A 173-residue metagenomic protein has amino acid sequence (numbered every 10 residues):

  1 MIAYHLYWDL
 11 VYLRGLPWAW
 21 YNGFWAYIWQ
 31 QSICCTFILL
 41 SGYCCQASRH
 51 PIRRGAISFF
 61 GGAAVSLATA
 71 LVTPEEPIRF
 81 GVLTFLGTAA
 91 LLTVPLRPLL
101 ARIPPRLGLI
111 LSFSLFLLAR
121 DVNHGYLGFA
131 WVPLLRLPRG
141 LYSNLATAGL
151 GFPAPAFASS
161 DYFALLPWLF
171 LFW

Functional and structural regions predicted by a protein language model:
M1-W173: Alpha-helical transmembrane segments and their immediate juxtamembrane cytosolic regions
